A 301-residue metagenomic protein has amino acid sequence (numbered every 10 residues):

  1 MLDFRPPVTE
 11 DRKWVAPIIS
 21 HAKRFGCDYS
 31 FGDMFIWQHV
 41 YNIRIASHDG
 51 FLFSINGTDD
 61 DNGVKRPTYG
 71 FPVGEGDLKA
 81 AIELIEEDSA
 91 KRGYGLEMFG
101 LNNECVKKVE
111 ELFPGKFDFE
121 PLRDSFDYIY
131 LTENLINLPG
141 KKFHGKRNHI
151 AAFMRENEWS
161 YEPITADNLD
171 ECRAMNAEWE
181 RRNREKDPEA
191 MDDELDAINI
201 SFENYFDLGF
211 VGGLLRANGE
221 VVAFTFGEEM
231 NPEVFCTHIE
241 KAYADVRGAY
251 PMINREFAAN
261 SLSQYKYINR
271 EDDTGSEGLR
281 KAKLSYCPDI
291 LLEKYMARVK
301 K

Functional and structural regions predicted by a protein language model:
M1-F51, P188: Amide-forming acyltransferase catalytic core, primarily the GNAT-like/NAT-type and related acyltransferase folds
C27-E104, R216-V246: Conserved donor-binding loop and adjoining core beta-sheet/short helix segment in diverse acyl/aminoacyl transferases
G95-L112, D124-F126: Short, glycine/charge-rich beta-strand/loop segments that flank catalytic centers and engage negatively charged groups
E97-M98, E162, Y267-R270: Short catalytic-loop micro-motif centered on adjacent basic/acidic residues
C105-F119, N148, T274-L291: Conserved active-site alpha-helix within GNAT-family acetyltransferase domains
P114-P188: Acyltransferase donor/substrate-recognition loop-hinge adjacent to the catalytic core
D167, E171-E220: Short, conserved active-site entrance elements at the starts or edges of catalytic domains
V211-K300: Aromatic (often tryptophan-rich) hydrophobic motifs at membrane interfaces
